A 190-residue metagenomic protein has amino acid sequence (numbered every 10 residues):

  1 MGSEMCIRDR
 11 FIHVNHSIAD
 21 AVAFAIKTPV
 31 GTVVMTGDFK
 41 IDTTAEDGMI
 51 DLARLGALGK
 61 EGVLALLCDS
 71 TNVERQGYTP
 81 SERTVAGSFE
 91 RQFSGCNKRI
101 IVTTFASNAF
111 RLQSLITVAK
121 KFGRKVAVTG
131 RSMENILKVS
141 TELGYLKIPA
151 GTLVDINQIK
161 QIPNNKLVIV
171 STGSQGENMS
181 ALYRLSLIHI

Functional and structural regions predicted by a protein language model:
S3-E4, R8-I162, G176-L187: His/Asp/Glu-rich metal-coordinating catalytic cores of metallo-dependent phosphodiesterases/hydrolases acting on
N164-K166: Active-site lining segments that contact anionic ligands and/or coordinate catalytic metals
V168-S171: Conserved two-lobed SF2 helicase motor
I190: Calmodulin-binding IQ motif helices
